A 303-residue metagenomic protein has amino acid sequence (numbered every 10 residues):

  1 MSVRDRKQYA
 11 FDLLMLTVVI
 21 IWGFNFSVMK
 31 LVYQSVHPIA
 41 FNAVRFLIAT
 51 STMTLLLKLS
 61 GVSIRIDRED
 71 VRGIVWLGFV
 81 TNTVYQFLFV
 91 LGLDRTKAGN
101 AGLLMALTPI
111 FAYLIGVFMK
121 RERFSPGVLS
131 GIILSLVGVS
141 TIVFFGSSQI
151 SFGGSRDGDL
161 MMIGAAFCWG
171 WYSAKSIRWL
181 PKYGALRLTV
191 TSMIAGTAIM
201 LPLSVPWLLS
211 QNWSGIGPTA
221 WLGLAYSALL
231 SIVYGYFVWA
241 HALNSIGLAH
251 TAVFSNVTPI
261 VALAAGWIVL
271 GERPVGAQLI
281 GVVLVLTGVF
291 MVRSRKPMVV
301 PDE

Functional and structural regions predicted by a protein language model:
M1-A43, S151-R178, A198, D302-E303: Glycine-/small-residue-enriched transmembrane alpha-helix faces in small-molecule transporters and effluxers
K7-F11, S35-I39, A43, I66-R72 (+3 more regions): Juxtamembrane helix-entry segments on the extracytoplasmic side of multipass membrane proteins
A10, Y33-V84, F111-A112, F167-K175 (+3 more regions): Transmembrane alpha-helices of multi-pass small-molecule transport proteins
I21, N25-F26, T54-M105, T141 (+1 more regions): Specific transmembrane alpha-helical segments of multi-pass solute transporters/efflux pumps, especially DMT/EamA
N42-V44, N82, Q86, N100-L107 (+2 more regions): Helix-helix packing/entry segments at the starts of transmembrane helices
M53, A112-L114, F118, I132 (+3 more regions): Transmembrane alpha-helical segments that form core, pore/gating elements of small-molecule transporters/exporters
M53, I115, F124-G146, M200 (+3 more regions): Hydrophobic transmembrane alpha-helices of multi-pass small-molecule transport proteins
E69-W76, F124-L136, Y183-S192, G247: Cytoplasmic-side transmembrane-helix entry/capping segments in multi-pass membrane proteins
